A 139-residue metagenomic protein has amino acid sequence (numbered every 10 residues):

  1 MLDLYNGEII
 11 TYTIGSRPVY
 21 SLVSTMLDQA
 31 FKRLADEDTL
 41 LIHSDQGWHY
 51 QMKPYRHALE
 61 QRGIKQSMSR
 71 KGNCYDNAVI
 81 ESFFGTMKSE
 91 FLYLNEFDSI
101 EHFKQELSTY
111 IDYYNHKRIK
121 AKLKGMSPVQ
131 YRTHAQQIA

Functional and structural regions predicted by a protein language model:
M1-A139: Charged DNA-binding/catalytic regions of mobile-element recombinases
